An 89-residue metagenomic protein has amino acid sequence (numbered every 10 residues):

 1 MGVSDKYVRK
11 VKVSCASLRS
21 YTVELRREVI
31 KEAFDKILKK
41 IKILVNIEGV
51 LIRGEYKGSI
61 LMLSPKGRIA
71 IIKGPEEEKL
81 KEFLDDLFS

Functional and structural regions predicted by a protein language model:
M1-V45: Short Lys/Arg-enriched alpha/beta "domain-start" segment
D5-R9, I47-S59: Short amphipathic beta-strand starts and helix->beta connectors
S17-R19, E48, K57, P65: A generic structural signal for well-ordered coil/turn residues at beta-strand boundaries that shape enzyme active-site
Y21-R27, V50-E55, I71: Generic recognition of long tandem-repeat/solenoid scaffolds
K40-I52, D86: Acidic, aromatic-enriched beta-alpha/helix-loop junctions
S59-S89: Short, compact, well-ordered microdomains
